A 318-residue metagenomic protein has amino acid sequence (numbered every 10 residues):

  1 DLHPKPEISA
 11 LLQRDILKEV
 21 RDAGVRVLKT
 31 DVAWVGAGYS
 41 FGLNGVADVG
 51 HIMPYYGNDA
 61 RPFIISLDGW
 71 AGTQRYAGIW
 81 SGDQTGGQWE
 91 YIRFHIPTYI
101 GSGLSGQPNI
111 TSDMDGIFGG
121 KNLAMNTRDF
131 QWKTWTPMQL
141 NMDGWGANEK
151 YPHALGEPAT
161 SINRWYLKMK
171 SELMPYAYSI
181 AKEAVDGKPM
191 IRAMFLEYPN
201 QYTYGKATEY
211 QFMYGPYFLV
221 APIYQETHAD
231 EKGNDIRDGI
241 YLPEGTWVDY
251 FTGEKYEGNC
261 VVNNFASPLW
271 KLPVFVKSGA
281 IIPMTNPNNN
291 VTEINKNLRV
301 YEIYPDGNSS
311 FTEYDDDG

Functional and structural regions predicted by a protein language model:
D1-K271, K277: Catalytic-domain carbohydrate-binding cleft regions of carbohydrate-active enzymes
L269-G318: Accessory, solvent-exposed terminal regions and/or long lumenal/extracellular loops of proteins
